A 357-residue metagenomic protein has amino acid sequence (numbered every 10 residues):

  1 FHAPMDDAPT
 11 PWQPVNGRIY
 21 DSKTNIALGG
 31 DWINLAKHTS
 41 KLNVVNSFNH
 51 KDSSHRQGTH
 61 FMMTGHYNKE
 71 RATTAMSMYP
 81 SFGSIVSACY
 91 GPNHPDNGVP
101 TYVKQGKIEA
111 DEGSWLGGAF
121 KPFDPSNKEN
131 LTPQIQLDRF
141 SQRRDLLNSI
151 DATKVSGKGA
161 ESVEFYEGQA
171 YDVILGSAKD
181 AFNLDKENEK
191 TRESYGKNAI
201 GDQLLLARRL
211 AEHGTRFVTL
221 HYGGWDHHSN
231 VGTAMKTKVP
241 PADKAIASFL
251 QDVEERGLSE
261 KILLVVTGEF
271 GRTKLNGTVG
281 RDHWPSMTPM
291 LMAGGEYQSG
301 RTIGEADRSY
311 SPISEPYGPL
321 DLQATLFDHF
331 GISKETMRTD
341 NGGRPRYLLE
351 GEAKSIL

Functional and structural regions predicted by a protein language model:
F1-L357: Ligand-binding pockets and gating/stacking loops
